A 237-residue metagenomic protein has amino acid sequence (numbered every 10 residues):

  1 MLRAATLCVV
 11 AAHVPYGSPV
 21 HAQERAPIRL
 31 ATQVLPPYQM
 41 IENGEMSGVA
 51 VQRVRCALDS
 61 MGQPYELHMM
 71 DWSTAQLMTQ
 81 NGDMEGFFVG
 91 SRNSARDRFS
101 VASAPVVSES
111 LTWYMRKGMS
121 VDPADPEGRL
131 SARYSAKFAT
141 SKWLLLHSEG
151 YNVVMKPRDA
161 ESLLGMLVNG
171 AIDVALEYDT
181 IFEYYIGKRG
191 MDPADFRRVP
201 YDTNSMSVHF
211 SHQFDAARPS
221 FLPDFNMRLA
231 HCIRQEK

Functional and structural regions predicted by a protein language model:
A22-S91, R98, R228: Extracytoplasmic small-molecule ligand-binding "clamshell" domains of the periplasmic binding protein/Venus flytrap
E24-M40, V121-T140: Short loop->beta-strand "edge-of-pocket" segments that line small-molecule binding or catalytic clefts across diverse
T32-V34, S108-T112, K188-M227: Periplasmic-binding protein-like
V51-S60, M119-S120, L130-R133, T140 (+1 more regions): Extended ligand-binding regions for polar small-molecule ligands
R55, L67-R129, R198-Y201: Acidic, polar ligand-binding/catalytic clefts
P64, S141-R158, N226-K237: Ligand-binding clefts/hinges and TM-proximal coupling segments of bilobed small-molecule sensing domains
P64-D71, A136, N152-L163, R198: Short beta-strand-to-loop elements that line the ligand-binding cleft of bilobed periplasmic-binding protein-like
H68, S73-E85, E161-T180, K188: Short helices/loops that flank or line small-molecule/ion binding pockets
